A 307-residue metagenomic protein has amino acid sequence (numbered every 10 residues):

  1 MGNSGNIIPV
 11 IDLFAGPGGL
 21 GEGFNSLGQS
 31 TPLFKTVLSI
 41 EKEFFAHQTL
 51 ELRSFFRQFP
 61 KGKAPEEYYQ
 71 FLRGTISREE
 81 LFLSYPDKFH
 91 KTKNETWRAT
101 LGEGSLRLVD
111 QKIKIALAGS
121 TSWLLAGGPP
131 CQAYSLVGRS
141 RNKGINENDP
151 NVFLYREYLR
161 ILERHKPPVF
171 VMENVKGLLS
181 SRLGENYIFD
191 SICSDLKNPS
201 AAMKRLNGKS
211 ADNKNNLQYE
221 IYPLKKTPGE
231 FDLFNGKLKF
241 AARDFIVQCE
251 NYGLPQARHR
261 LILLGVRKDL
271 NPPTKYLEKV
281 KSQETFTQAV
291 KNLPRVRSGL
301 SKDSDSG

Functional and structural regions predicted by a protein language model:
G2-A15, G19-K166, V175-D190, M203 (+2 more regions): Core alpha/beta nucleotide-donor-binding catalytic domains of modification enzymes
I115-G119, Y134-G307: Class I S-adenosyl-L-methionine
